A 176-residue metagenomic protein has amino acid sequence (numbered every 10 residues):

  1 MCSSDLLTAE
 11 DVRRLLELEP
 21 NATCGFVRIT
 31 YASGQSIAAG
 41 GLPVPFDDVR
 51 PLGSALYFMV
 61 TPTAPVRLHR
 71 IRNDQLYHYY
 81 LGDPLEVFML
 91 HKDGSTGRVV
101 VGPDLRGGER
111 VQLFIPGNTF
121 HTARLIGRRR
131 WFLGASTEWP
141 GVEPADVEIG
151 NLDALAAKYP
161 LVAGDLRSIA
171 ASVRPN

Functional and structural regions predicted by a protein language model:
M1-S3: Short, small-residue-biased leader/transition segments that mark boundaries at the very start of proteins
T8-G108, A123-R129, T137, G141-N176: Active-site region of the double-stranded beta-helix
G108-T122: Conserved SET/PR-domain catalytic core that frames the SAM/AdoMet-binding pocket
